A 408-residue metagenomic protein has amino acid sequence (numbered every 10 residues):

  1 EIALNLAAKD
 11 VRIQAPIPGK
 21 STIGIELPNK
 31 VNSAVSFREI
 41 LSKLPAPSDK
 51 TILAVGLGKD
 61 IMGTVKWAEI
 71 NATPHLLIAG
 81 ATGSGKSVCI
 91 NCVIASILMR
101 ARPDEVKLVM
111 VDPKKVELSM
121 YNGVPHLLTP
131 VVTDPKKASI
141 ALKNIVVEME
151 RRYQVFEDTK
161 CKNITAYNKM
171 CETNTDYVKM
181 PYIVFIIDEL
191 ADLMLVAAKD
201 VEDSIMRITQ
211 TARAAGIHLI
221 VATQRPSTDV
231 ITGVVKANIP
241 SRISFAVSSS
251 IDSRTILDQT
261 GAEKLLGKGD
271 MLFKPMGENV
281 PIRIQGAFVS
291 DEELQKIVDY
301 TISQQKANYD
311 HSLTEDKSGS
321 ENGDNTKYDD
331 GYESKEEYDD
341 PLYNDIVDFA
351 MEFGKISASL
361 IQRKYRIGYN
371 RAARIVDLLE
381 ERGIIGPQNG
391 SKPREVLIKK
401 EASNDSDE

Functional and structural regions predicted by a protein language model:
A3-N5, A15-E26, A34, E39-K162 (+7 more regions): P-loop NTPase catalytic phosphate-binding loop
A8, I217, I367: Short glycine/serine/threonine/alanine-rich loop segments
I23-L27, I297, R394-V396: Generic detector of short, aliphatic-rich beta-strand segments that form the cores of beta-sheets in diverse domain
K30-S36, A402-S406: Short, charged/polar, Gly/Pro-enriched secondary-structure boundary elements
K162-Y167, D316-S320: A glycine-rich phosphate-binding loop feature that marks nucleotide/adenosyl-phosphate handling sites
M170-Y177: Conserved helix/coil segment N-terminal to the catalytic DExD/H
P275-N322: Phosphate-sensing "switch" segment of ASCE/P-loop ATPases
N308, E315-E408: Terminal-proximal interaction/regulatory segments of ATP-powered molecular machines
